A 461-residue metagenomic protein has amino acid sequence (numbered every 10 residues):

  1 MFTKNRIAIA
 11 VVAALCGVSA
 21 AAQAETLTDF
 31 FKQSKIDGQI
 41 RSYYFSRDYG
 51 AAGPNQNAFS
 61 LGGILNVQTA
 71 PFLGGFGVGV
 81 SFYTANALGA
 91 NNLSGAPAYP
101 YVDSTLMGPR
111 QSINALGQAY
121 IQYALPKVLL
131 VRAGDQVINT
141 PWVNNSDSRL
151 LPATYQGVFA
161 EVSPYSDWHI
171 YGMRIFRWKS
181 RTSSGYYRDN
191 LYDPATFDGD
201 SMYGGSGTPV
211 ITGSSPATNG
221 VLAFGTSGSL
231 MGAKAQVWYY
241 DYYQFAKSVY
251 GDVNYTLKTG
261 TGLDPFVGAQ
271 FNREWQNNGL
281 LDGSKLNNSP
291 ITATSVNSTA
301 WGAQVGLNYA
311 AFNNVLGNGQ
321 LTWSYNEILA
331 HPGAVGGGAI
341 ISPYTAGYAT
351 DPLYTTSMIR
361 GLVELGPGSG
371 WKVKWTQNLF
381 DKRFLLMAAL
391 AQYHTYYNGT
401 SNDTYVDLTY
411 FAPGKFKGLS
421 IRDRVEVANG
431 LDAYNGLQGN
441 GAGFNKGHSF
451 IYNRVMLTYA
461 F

Functional and structural regions predicted by a protein language model:
I9, A13-I138, S163, T376-N378 (+3 more regions): Beta-barrel outer-membrane channel/assembly domains of diderm bacteria
K32, N55-G63, I113-G117, P152-Q156 (+7 more regions): Residues that define the transmembrane beta-barrel architecture of outer-membrane proteins
I40-Y44, V131-N145, I170-G172, F224 (+6 more regions): Transmembrane beta-strand segments that form the barrel wall of outer-membrane beta-barrel proteins
L65, A119-I121, V158, I170 (+7 more regions): Membrane-embedded beta-strands of outer-membrane beta-barrel proteins, especially the hydrophobic/small aromatic
G74-V78, K127-V131, D167-Y171, K179 (+6 more regions): Repeated loop/turn-to-beta-strand initiation elements of outer-membrane beta-barrel proteins
L88-A90, Y171-A195, G199-V221, G262-G347 (+2 more regions): Outer-membrane beta-barrel translocator/channel fold
L125, N145-P152, W178-R181, P216-T218 (+3 more regions): Solvent-exposed loop/turn segments connecting transmembrane beta-strands in outer-membrane beta-barrel proteins
G317-F411: C-terminal structural cap/anchor segments
